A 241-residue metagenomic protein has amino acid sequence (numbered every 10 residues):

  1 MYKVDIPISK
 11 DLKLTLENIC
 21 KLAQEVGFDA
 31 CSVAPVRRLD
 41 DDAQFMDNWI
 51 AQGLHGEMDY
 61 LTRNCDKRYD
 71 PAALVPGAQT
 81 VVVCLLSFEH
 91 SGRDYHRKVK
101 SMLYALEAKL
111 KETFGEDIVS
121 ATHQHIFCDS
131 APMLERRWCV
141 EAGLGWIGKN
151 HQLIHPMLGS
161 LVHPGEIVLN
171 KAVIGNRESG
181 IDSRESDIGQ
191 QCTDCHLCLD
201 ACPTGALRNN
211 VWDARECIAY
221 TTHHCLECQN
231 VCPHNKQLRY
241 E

Functional and structural regions predicted by a protein language model:
Y2-E178, D187-Q191, A219, R239-E241: Auxiliary alpha/beta "docking" domains used to position bulky ligands
R38, L197-I218, T222-E241: Iron-sulfur cluster-binding cysteine motifs and their immediate structural context in ferredoxin-like electron-transfer
